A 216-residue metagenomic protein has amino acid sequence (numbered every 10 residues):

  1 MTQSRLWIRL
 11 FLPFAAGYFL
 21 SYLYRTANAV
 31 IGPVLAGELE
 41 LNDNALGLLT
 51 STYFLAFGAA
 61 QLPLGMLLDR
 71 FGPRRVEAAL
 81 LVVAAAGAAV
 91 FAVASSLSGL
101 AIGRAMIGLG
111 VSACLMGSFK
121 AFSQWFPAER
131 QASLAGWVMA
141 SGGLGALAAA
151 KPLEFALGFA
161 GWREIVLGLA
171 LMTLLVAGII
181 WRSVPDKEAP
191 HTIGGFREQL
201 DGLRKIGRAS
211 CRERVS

Functional and structural regions predicted by a protein language model:
M1-Q3, D186-R212: Juxtamembrane intracellular "pre-TM" segments in multi-pass secondary transporters
R9-D43: Extracytoplasmic
G17-Y22, F54, A88, S96-L100 (+1 more regions): Helical-face signature of the major facilitator-like transporter fold
T26, F54-L62, A146-L147: Residue-level signature of mid-helix packing/kink "hotspots" within the transmembrane helices of 12-pass Major
A59-L97: Conserved MFS/SLC helix-loop-helix module at the cytosolic interface between two early adjacent transmembrane helices
G103-S141: Cytoplasmic helix-loop-helix junction between adjacent transmembrane helices in 12-TM secondary transporters
V138-V184: Helix-loop-helix hairpin linking two adjacent transmembrane segments in secondary transporters
